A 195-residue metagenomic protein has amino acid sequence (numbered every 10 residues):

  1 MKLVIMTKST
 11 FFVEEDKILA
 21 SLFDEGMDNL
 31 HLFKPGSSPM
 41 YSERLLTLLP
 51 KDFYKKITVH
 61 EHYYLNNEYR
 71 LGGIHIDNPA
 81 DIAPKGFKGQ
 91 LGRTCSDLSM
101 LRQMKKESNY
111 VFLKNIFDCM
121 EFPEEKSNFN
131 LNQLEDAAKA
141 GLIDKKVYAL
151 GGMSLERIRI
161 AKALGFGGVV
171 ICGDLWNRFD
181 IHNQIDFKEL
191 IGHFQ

Functional and structural regions predicted by a protein language model:
M1-L3: Extreme N-terminal starter segment of soluble prokaryotic enzymes
M6-S9, I18, D28-R44, L48-Q103 (+2 more regions): Catalytic beta/alpha-barrel core
V13, M40, E124-N128: Residues at secondary-structure transition points
E15-K17, S42-E43, D180-Q184: Conserved strand-to-helix beginnings and helix N-cap segments that scaffold or border functional pockets
I18-S21, I57-G72, I76, S96-S108 (+4 more regions): Catalytic cores of alpha/beta
D24, K85-F87, G141-L142: Short, conserved loop/helix-junction motifs that constitute active-site signature segments in enzyme catalytic cores
I74-K85, Y110-E125, N130, I158-F194: Glycine-rich phosphate-binding active-site loops on the catalytic face of alpha/beta enzymes
K126-A140: CoA-thioester-processing core
